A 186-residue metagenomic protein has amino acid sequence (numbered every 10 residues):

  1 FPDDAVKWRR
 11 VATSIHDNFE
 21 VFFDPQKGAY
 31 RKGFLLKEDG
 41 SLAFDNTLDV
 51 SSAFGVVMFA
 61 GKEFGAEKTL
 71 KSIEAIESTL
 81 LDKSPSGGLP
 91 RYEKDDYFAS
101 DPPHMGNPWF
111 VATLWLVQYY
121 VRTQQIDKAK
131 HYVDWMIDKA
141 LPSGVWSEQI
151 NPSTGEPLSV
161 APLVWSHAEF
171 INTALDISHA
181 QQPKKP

Functional and structural regions predicted by a protein language model:
F1-W8, V160: Aromatic-lined, polymer-binding surfaces characteristic of secreted/periplasmic polysaccharide-degrading enzymes
D3, S100, T154-P157: Short coil/turn segments at secondary-structure junctions
A5-V111, T123: Extended ligand-binding clefts on enzyme/binding-domain cores
S41-E67, P108-P186: C-terminal capping/lid segments that line or modulate ligand- or cofactor-binding pockets
